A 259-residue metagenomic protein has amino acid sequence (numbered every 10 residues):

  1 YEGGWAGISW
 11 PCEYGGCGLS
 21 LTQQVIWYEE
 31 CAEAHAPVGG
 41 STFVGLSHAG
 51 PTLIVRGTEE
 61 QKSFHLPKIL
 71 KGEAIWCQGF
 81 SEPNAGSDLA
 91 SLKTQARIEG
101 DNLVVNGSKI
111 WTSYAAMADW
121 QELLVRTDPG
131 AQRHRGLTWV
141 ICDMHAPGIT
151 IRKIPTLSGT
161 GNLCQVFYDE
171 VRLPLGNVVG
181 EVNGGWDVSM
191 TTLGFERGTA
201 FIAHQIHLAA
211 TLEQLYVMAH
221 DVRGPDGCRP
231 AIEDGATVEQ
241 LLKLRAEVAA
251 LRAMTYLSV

Functional and structural regions predicted by a protein language model:
Y1-E73, S113-W120, V248: Internal helix-loop-helix
G4, W27-A32, I141-P147, E170-L173: Short Ser/Thr-interspersed hydrophobic loop/turn segments at strand-loop and sheet-helix junctions that line or gate
G72-F80, L124: A short, Trp-centered hydrophobic/proline-enriched beta-strand micro-motif
N84-L92: Active-site-adjacent elements of ketosynthase-type condensing enzymes
A85-G86, I110-A116, L157-S158: Glycine-rich phosphate/pyrophosphate-binding beta-alpha loops
T94-R97: A structural signal for short hydrophobic beta-strand segments in well-ordered beta-sheet cores
N102, N106-R152: A short core secondary-structure module
G148-L251: Glycine-rich beta->alpha junctions and the first turn(s) of the following alpha-helix
